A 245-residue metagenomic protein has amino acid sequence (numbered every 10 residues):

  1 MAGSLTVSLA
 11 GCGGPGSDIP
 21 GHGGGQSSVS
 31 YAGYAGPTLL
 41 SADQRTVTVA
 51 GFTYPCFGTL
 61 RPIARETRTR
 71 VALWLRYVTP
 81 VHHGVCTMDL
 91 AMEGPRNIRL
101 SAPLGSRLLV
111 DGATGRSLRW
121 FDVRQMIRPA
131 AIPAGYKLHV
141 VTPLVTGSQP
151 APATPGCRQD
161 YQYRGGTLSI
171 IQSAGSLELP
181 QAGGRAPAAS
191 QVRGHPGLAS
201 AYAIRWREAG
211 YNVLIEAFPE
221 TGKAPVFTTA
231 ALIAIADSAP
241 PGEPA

Functional and structural regions predicted by a protein language model:
M1-S4: Sec-dependent N-terminal signal peptides
T6-A35, P244: C-terminal region of N-terminal signal peptides and the immediate post-cleavage residues of exported proteins
G36-T67, A151-T154: Short, surface-exposed binding/anchoring microloops in extracellular/periplasmic proteins
P55-C56, P80-L90: Short, cysteine-centered beta-strand-loop-beta hairpins and adjacent loop/turn segments enriched in charged/polar
A64-T79: Short, aliphatic-rich beta-strand segments
G84, M92-N97, P187-A245: A short, solvent-exposed beta-edge/loop patch
G94-W120: A short amphipathic beta-strand at an alpha->beta junction
P129-N212, A217-P219: Short, solvent-exposed recognition patches
